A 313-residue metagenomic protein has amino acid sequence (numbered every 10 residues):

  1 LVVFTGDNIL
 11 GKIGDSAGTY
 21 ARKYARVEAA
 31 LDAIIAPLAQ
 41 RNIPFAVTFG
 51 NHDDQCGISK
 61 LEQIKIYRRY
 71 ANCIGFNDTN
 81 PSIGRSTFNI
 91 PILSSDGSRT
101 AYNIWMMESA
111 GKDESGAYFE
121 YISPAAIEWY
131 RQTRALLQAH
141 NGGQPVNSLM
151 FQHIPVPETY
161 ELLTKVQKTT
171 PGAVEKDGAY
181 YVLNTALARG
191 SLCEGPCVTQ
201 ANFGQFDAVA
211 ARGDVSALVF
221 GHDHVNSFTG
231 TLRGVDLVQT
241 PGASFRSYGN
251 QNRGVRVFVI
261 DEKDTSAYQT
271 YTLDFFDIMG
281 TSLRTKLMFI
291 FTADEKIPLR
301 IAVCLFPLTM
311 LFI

Functional and structural regions predicted by a protein language model:
L1, N103-W105, A117-D223: His/acidic metal-ligating clusters that form di-metal
L1-A33: N-terminal active-site segment of His-dependent metallophosphoesterases
V2, D7, G50, I90 (+4 more regions): Divalent metal-coordination and catalytic microenvironments
L10-I13, V47-I58, K112-S115, Q152-Y160 (+3 more regions): Active-site environment of divalent metal-dependent phosphoester hydrolases
Y20-Q144, T170-P171, V257-V259: Extended active-site neighborhood of metal-dependent phosphoesterases/phosphodiesterases
N89-L93, P196-C197, G204-R212, H224-A293: Binuclear metal-dependent phosphoesterase catalytic core
A101-G111, F151, V235-G242: Active-site-proximal beta-strand elements of phosphoester/diester hydrolases
I290-L305: Juxtamembrane/start-of-transmembrane alpha-helix segments at the extracytoplasmic/lumenal side of membrane anchors
